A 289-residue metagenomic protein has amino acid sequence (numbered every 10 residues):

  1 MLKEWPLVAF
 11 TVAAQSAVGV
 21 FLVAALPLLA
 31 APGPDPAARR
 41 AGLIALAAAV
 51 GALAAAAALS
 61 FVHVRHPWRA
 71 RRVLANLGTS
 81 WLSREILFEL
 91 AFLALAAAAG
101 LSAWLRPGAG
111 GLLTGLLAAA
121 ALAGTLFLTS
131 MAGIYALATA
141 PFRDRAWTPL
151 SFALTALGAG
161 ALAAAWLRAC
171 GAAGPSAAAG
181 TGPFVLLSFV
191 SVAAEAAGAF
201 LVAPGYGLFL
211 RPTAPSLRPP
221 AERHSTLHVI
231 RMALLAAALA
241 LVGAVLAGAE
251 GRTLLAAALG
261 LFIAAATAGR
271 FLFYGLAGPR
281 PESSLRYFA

Functional and structural regions predicted by a protein language model:
M1-A52, G275-P279, Y287: N-terminal signal-anchor module of multipass membrane proteins
W5, T11-Q15, P32-A37, G78-S80 (+1 more regions): Long, contiguous internal "core" modules enriched in hydrophobic/ aromatic residues
V20-P27, R39-L95: Membrane helical hairpin/interfacial module
H66-L77, V202-A221, L276-A289: Cytosolic, membrane-interface loops and tails of multi-pass inner-membrane proteins
